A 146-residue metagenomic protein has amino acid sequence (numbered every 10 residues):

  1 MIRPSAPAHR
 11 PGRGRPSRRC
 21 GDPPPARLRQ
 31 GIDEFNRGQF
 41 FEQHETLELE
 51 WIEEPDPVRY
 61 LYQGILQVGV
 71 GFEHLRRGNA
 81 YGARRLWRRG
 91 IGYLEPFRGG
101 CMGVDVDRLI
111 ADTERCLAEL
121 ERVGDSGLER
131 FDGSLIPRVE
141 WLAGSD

Functional and structural regions predicted by a protein language model:
M1-E54, Y93-D146: N-terminal alpha-helical interaction modules that lie
G21, R59-L61: Residue signature of alpha-solenoid helical repeat architecture, marking inter-repeat boundaries and helix-start
F41, R59, Y81-R85: Short, solvent-exposed positions on alpha-helices
Q63-I65, G78-N79: Short Lys/Arg-rich amphipathic alpha-helical segments
A80-R98: TPR/TPR-like (Sel1-like) alpha-helical repeat modules
